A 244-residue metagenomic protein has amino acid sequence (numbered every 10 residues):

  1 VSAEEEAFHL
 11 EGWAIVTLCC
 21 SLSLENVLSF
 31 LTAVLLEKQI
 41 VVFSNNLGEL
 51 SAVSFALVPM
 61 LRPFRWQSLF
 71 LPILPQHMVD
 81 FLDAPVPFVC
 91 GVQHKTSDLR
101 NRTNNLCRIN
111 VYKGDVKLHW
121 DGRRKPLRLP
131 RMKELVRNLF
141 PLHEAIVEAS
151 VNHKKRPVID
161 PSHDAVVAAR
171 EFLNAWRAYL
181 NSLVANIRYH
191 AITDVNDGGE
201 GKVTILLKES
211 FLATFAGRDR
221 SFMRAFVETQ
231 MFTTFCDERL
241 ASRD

Functional and structural regions predicted by a protein language model:
V1-D244: Acidic, Ser/Thr/Pro/Gly-enriched alpha-helical scaffold modules and adjacent low-complexity linkers in large eukaryotic
